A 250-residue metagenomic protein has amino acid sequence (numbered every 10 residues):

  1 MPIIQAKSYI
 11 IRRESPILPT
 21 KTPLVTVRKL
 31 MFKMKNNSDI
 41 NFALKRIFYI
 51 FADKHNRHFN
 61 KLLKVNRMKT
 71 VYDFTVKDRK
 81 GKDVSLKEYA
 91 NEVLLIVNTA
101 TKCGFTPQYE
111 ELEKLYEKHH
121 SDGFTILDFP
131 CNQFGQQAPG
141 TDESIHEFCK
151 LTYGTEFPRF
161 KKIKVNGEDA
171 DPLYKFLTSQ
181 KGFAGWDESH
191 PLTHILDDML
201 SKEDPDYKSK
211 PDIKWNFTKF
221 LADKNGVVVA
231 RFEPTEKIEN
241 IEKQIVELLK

Functional and structural regions predicted by a protein language model:
M1, M31-M34: Methionine residue identity
Y9-I10, I17, K33, N41 (+3 more regions): Short, positively charged and aromatic/hydrophobic N-terminal segments
V65-K87: N-terminal "domain-start" segment that seeds a small globular fold
E92-V93, K102, T106-F129, K150-Y153: Conserved helix-turn-beta segment immediately C-terminal to the redox Cys motif in thioredoxin-like folds
G123-G140, E156-G167: Thiol-based oxidoreductase modules, predominantly thioredoxin-like and allied folds used for disulfide exchange
F148-K150, G154-T235: Thiol/selenol-based redox catalytic cores and closely related redox-interacting motifs
A230-L249: Non-catalytic, surface beta->alpha helical segment in thiol-disulfide oxidoreductase systems
